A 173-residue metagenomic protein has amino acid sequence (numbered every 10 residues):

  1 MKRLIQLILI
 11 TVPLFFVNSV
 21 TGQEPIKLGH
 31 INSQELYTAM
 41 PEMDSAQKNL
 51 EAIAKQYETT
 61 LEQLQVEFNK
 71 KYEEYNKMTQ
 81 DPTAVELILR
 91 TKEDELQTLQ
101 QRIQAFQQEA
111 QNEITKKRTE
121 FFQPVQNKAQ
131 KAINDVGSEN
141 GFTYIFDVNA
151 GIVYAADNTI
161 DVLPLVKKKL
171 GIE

Functional and structural regions predicted by a protein language model:
M1-I26: Bacterial Sec-dependent N-terminal signal peptides
Q23-E173: Amphipathic, charged alpha-helical segments and their helix-to-coil junctions in extracytoplasmic/peripheral assemblies
